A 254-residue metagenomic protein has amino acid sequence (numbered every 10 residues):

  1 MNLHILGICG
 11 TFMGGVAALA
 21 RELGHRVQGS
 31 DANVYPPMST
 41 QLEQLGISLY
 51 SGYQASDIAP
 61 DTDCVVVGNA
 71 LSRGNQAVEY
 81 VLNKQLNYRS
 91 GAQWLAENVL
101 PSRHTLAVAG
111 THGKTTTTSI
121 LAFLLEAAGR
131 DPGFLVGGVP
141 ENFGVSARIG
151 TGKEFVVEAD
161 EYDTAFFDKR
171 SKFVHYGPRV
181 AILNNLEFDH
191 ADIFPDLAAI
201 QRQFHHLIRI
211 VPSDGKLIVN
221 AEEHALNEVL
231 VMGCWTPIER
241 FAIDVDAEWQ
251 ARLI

Functional and structural regions predicted by a protein language model:
M1-M38, L42-L49, P60-D61, V65 (+4 more regions): ATP-dependent carboxylate-amine ligase
I8, A32, T111, G137 (+1 more regions): Cofactor-binding loop segments of dinucleotide-utilizing enzymes, especially the Rossmann-like FAD- and NAD(P)+-binding
L19-E22, D57-P60, N69, R73-A221 (+1 more regions): Phosphate-binding loop of NTP-binding sites
D31-N33, Q54-S56, A92-L95, E161-Y162 (+1 more regions): Short, acidic/turn-prone active-site loops that include or flank metal/cofactor- and phosphate-binding residues
Q44-Q54, F155-V156: N-terminal glycine-rich dinucleotide-binding loop that anchors FAD/FMN and/or NAD(P) in oxidoreductases
V139, E239-E248: Short Pro/Gly-enriched beta-strand edge/turn motifs at strand-loop
